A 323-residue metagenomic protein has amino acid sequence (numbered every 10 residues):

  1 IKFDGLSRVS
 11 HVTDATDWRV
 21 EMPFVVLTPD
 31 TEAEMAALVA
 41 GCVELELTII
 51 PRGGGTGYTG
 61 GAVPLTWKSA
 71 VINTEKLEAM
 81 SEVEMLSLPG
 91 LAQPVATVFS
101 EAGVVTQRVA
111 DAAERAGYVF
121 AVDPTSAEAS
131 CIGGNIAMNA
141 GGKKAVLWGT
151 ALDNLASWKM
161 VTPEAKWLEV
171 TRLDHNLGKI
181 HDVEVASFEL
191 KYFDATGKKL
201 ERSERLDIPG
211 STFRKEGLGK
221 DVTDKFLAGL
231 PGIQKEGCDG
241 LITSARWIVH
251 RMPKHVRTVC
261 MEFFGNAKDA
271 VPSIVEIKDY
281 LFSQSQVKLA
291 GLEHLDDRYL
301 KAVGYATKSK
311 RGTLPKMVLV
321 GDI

Functional and structural regions predicted by a protein language model:
I1-A40, G57-T97, T125, I248-V249 (+2 more regions): N-terminal flexible segment immediately upstream of the FAD-binding catalytic core in FAD-dependent oxidoreductases
F3-H11, K235, L241-I323: C-terminal substrate-recognition/cap domain of FAD-linked oxidoreductases
V26, V71, S157, T258-C260 (+1 more regions): Conserved hydrophobic/aromatic beta-strand scaffold that supports enzyme active sites
G41, T150-L152, T162, R311-L314: Acidic/histidine-enriched ion/cofactor-binding microenvironments in catalytic or ligand-binding pockets
E44-L47, G117-F120, K278-V287: A common structural junction motif
R52-T56: Glycine-rich beta-strand-to-loop/alpha-helix junction loops that act as flexible
A79-P89, F99-D279: FAD-binding subdomain of flavoenzyme oxidoreductases
